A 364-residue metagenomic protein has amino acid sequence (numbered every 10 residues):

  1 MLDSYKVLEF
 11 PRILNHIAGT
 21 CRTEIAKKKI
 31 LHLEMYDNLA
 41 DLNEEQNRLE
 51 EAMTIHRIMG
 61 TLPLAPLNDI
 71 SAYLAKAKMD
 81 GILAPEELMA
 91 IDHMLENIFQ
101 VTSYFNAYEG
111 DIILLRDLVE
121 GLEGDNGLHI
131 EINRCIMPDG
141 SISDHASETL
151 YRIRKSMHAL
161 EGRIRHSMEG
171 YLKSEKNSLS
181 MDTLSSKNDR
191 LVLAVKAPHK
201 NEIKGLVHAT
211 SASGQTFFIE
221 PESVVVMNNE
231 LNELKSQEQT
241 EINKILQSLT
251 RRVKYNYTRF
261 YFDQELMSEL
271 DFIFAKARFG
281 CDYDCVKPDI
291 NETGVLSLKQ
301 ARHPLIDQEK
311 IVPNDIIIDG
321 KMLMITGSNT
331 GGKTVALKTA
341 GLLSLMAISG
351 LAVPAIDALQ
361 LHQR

Functional and structural regions predicted by a protein language model:
M1-T61, A77-L83, F99, N106 (+3 more regions): Alpha-helical coupling/stalk and coiled-coil linker elements that connect catalytic or binding modules and transmit
L83-F99: Short secondary-structure subsegments characteristic of cysteine-rich extracellular domains
L118-G121: Extended, well-ordered alpha-helical scaffold/bundle regions in very large, multi-domain proteins
G124-G127: Extended, EK/Q-rich alpha-helical coiled-coil segments that serve as long dimerization/scaffolding arms in large
